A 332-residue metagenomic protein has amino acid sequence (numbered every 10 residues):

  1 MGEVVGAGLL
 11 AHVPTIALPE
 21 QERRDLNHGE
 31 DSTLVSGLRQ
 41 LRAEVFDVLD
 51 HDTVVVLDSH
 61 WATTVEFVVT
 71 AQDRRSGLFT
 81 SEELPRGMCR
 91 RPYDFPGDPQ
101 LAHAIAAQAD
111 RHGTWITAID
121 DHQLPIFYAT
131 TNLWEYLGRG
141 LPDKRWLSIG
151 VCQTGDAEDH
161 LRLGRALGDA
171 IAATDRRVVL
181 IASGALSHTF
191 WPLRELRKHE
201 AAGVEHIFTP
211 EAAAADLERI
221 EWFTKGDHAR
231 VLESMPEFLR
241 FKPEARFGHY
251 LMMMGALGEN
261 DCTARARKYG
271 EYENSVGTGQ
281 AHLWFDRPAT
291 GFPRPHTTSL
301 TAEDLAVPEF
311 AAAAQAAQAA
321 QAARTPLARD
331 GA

Functional and structural regions predicted by a protein language model:
M1-H51, T63-R162, A173, L193-A332: Flexible, D/E/H-enriched segments
D52-D58, I149, R176-L186: Beta-strand elements within well-structured catalytic alpha/beta cores of enzymes that handle phosphate/sulfate esters
S59-T63, G184-H188, E195: Short, internal active-site loops enriched in acidic
